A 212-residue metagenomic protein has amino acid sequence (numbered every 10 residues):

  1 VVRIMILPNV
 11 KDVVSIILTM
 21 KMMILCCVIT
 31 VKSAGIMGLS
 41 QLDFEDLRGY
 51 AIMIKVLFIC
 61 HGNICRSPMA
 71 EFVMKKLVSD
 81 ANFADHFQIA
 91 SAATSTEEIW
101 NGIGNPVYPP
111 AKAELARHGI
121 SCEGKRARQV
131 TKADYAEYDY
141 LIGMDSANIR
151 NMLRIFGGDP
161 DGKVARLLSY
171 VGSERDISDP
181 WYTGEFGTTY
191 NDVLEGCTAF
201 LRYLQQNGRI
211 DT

Functional and structural regions predicted by a protein language model:
V1-I6: A broadly conserved sequence feature marking short terminus-proximal activation segments in nucleic acid-centric
N9, C27-S33, K55: The −1 position to Zn-ligating cysteines in a subset of zinc-ribbon hairpins
D12-V14, R66: Local cysteine-cluster metal-coordination motifs and their immediate loop/turn environment, predominantly Fe-S cluster
V14-I17, K32-G35: Cys/His-coordinated zinc-binding microdomains
M20-V28: Short linker/helix segments within small regulatory modules
I36-S40: Short metal-binding segments enriched for Cys and/or His
Q41-I52: Short, Lys/Arg-enriched N-terminal segments with co-localized hydrophobic residues within the first ~10-30 amino acids
Y50-T212: Short polar/charged helix/loop
